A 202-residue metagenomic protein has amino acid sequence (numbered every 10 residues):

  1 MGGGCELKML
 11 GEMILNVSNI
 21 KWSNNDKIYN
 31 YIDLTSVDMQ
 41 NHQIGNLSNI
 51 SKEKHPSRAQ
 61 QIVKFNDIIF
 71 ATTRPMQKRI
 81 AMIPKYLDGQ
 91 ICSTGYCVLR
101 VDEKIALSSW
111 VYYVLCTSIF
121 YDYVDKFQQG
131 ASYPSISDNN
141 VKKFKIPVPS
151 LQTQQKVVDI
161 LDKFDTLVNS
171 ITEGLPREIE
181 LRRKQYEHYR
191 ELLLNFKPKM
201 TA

Functional and structural regions predicted by a protein language model:
M1-A202: Charged, alpha-helix-forming regions
